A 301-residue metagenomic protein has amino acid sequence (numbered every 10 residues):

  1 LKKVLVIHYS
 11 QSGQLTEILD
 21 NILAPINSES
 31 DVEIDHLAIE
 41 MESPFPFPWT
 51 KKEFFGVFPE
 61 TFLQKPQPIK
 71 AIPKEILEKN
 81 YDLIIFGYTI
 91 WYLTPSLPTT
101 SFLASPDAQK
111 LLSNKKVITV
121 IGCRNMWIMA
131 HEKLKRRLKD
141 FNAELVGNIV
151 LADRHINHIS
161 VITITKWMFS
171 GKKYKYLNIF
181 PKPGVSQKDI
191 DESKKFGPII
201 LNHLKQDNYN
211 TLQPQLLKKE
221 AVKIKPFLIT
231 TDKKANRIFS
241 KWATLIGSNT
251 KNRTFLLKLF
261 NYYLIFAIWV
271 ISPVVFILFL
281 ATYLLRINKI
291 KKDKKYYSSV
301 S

Functional and structural regions predicted by a protein language model:
L1-I84, Y88, L93, A104 (+1 more regions): N-terminal beta1-alpha1-beta2 submodule of the flavodoxin-like/Rossmannoid cofactor-binding fold
L15-L19, L23, T99, W127 (+1 more regions): Short, highly selective alpha-helical patches that border small-molecule cofactor pockets in redox/cofactor-processing
P46-K51, H131-E132, N157-T163: Short aromatic-enriched loop/helix-cap "lid" or pocket-rim segments at secondary-structure transitions that line
F58-E60, R136-E144, I164-Y176: A polyampholytic, Gly/Pro-enriched intrinsically disordered region
L97-P106, H131-R137: "Short basic amphipathic alpha-helical interaction patches in structured regions
A108-N114: Short, conserved loop/helix-junction motifs that constitute active-site signature segments in enzyme catalytic cores
K116-I159: Short, glycine-/small-residue-rich phosphate/pyrophosphate-handling segment
I156-K234: Glycine-rich phosphate/pyrophosphate-binding loop and the adjoining helix
